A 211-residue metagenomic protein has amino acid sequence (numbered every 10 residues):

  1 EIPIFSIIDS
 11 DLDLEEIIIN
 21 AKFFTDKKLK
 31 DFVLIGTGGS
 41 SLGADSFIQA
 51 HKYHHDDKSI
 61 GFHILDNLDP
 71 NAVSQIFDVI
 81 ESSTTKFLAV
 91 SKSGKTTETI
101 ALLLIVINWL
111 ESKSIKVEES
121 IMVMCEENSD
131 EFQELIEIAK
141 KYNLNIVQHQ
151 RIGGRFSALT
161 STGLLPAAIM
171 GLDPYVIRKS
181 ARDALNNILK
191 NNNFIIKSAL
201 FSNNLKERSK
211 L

Functional and structural regions predicted by a protein language model:
E1-D26: Extended, charge-enriched "interface" segments that sit outside catalytic cores
P3, L172-R178, N186-L211: Acidic catalytic cores of enzymes that act on phosphate-bearing nucleotides/polynucleotides
D11-E15, N67, I195-I196: Conserved phosphate-coordination/catalytic loops
E16-A21, I107-W109, E118, A199: Short alpha-helical segments and helix-capping/turn motifs at coil-helix boundaries
I19-N20, P70-V79, A199-N203: Short, charged beta->alpha transition segments
T25, L165, L200-N204: A general, composition-driven signal for non-globular sequence regions
D26-L189: Glycine-rich phosphate-binding loops that contact phosphosugars or nucleotide phosphates
